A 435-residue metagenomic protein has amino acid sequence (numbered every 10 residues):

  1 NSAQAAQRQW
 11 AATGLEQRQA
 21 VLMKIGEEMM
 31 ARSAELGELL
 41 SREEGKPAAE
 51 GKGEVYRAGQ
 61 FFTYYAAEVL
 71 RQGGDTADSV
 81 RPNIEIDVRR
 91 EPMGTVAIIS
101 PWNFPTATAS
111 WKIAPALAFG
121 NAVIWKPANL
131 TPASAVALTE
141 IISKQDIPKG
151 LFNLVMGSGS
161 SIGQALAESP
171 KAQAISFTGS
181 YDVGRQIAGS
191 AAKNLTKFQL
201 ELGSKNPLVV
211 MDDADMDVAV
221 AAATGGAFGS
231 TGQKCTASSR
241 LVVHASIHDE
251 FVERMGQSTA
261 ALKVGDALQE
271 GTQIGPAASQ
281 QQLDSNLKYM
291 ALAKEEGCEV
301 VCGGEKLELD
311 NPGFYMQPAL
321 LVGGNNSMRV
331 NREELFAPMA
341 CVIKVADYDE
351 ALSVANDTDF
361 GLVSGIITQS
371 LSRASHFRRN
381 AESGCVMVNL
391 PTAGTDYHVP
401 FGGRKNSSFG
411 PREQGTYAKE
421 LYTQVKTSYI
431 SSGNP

Functional and structural regions predicted by a protein language model:
N1-I84, A278: N-terminal Rossmann-like NAD(P)+-binding subdomain of aldehyde/semialdehyde dehydrogenases
A3, R18, L40, F62 (+9 more regions): Residue-level signal for inorganic ion chemistry
A5-A12, E27-A34, G45, A67 (+10 more regions): Generic secondary-structure signature for well-ordered alpha-helical cores
A5-A12, I98, L208-M211, R240-A245 (+4 more regions): Short, well-ordered beta-strand elements within core beta-sheets of diverse protein domains
M30, G74-V218, V345: Rossmann-like NAD(P) dinucleotide-binding subdomain of oxidoreductase/dehydrogenase enzymes
A122-I124, V300, C385: A short hydrophobic/small-residue beta-strand
A172, V209, K263, E308 (+1 more regions): Conserved C-terminal structural/oligomerization subdomain of aldehyde/semialdehyde dehydrogenase
A174, D182-N325, V388, S432-P435: ALDH superfamily catalytic-core signature
